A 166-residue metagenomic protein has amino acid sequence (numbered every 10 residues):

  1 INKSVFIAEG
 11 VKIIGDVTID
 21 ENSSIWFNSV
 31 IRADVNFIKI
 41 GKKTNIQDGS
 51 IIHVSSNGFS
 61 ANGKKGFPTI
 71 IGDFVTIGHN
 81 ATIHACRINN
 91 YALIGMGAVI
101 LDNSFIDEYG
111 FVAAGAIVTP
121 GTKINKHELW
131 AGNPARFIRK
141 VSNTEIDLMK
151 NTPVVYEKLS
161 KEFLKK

Functional and structural regions predicted by a protein language model:
I1-W130, A135-F137: Structural signal for interior beta-strand "rungs" in well-ordered beta-sheet cores of soluble enzyme domains
L148-K166: Acidic/histidine-enriched, glycine/proline-rich intrinsically disordered or flexible terminal extensions
